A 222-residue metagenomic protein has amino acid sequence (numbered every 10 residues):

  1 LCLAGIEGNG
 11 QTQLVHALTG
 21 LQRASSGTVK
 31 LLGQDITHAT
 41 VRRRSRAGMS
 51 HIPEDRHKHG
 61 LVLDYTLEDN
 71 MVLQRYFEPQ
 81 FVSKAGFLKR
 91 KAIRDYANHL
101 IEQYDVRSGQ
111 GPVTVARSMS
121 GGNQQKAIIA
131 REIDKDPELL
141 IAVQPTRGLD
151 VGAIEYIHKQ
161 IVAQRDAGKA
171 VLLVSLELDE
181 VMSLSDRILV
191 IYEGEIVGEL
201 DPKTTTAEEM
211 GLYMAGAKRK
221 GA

Functional and structural regions predicted by a protein language model:
L1-A222: Glycine-rich phosphate-binding loops of nucleotide-dependent enzymes
